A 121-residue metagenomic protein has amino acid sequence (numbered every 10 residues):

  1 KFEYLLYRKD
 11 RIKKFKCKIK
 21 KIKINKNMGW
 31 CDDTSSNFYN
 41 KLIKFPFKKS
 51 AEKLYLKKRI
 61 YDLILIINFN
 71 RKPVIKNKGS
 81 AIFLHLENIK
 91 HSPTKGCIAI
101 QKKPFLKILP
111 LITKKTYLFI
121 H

Functional and structural regions predicted by a protein language model:
K1-K95, K102-H121: Cell wall/extracellular polymer interaction/catalysis modules
